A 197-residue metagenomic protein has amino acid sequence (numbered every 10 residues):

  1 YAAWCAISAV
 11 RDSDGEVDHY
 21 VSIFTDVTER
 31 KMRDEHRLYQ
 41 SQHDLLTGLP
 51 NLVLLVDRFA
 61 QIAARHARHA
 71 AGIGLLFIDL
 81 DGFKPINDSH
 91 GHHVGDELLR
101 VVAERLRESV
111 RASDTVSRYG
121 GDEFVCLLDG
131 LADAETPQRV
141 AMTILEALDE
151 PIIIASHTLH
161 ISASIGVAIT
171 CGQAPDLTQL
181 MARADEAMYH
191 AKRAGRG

Functional and structural regions predicted by a protein language model:
Y1-A3, E16-D18, T158: Per-ARNT-Sim (PAS) sensory domains and their PAS-associated C-terminal
C5-I7, F24, S162: Sensory-domain boundary capping and coupling elements
V10-D12, T170: Sensor-regulatory modules in signal-transduction proteins
E16-D26: PAS-family sensory domains
K31, L38-G74, D81-R111, S117-C126 (+3 more regions): Conserved long alpha-helical elements within nucleotide-processing catalytic cores of c-di-GMP signaling and class III
V116, T143, A147, I153 (+2 more regions): Cyclic nucleotide signaling catalytic output domains
